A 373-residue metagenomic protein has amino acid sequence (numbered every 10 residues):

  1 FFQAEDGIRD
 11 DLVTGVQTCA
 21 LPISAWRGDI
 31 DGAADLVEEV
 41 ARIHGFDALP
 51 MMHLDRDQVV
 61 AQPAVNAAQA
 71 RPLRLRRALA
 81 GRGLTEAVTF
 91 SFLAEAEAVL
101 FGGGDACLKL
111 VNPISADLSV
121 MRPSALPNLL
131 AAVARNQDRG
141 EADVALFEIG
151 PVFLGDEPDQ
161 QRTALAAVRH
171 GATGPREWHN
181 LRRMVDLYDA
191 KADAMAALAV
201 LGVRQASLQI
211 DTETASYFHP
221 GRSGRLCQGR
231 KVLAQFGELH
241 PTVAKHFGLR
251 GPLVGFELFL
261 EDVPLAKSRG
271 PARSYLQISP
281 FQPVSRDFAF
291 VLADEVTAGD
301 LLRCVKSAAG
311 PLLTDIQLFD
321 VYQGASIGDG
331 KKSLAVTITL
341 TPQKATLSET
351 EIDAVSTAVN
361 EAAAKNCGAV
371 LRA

Functional and structural regions predicted by a protein language model:
F1-T14, T18-C19: Single conserved hydrophobic/aromatic residue that forms the stacking wall/gate of nucleotide- or nucleobase-binding
G7, G150, A234-G237: Glycine-centered small-residue hotspots that permit tight backbone geometry or close packing
R9, P63, D117, R182 (+1 more regions): Conserved short-loop catalytic and cofactor-binding motifs
G15-I149, L154, R286, T339-T341 (+2 more regions): Extended, well-folded interaction surfaces typified by the phenylalanyl-tRNA synthetase beta subunit core
G15-V16, A70, Q160, A166 (+1 more regions): A carboxyl-terminal module marker
P22, N112-I114, P151, R169-G171 (+2 more regions): Short, structured patches in soluble enzyme cores that scaffold and shape functional sites
R27-D29, D57-V60, E86, A94-L100 (+8 more regions): Flexible loop/turn segments at secondary-structure boundaries
D35-E39, L73, E86-V88, F92-A94 (+3 more regions): Conserved alpha/beta core surface patches that mediate binding of polyanionic ligands
